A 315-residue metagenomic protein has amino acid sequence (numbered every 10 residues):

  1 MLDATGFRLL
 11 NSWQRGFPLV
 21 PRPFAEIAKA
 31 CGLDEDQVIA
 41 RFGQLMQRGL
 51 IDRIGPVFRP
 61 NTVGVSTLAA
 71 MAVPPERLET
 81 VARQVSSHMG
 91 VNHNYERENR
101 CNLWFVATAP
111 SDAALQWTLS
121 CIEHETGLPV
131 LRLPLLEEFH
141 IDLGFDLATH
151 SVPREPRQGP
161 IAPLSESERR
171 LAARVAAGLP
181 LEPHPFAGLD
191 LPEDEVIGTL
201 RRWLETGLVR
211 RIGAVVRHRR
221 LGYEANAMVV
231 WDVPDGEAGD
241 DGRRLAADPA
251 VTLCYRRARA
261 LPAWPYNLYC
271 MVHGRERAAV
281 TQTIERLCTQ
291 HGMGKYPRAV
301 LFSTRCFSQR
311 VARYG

Functional and structural regions predicted by a protein language model:
M1-G315: A compositional/biophysical signature of low hydrophobicity enriched in polar/charged and small residues
